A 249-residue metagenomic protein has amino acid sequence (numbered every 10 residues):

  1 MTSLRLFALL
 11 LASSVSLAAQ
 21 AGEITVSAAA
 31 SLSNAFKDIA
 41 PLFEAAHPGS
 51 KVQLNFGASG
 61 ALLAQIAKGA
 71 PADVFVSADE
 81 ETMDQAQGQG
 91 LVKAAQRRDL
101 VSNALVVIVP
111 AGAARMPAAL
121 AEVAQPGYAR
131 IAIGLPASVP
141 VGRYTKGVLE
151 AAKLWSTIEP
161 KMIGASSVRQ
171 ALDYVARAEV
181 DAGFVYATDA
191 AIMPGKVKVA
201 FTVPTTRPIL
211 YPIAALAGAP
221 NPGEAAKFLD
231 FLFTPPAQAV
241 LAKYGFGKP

Functional and structural regions predicted by a protein language model:
M1-S3: N-terminal secretory signal peptides that target proteins for export/translocation
R5-S16: Bacterial N-terminal signal peptides
A21-H47, K51-K68, S77-E80, D84-P249: Exported/periplasmic ABC-transporter solute-binding proteins
